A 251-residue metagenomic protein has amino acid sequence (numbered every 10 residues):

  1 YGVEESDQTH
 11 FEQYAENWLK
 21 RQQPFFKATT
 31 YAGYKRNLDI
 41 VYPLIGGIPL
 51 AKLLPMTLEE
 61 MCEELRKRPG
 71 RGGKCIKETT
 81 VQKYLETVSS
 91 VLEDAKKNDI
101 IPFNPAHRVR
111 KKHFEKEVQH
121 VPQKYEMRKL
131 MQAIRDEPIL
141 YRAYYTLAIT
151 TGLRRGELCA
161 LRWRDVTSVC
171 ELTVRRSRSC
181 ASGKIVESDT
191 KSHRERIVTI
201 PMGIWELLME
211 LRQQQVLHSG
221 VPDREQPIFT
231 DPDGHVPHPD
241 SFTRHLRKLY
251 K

Functional and structural regions predicted by a protein language model:
Y1-E59, L211-P232: N-terminal DNA-binding module of tyrosine recombinases/phage integrases
F11, A15, K27-T30, Y34 (+9 more regions): Hydrophobic (often cysteine-bearing) scaffold residues that line and stabilize catalytic clefts of nucleotide/cofactor
N37-I40, I48-E60, K67-R108, R154-G156: N-terminal DNA-binding recognition helix of tyrosine site-specific recombinases/integrases
I48, K74, Q132-R142, T151 (+3 more regions): Short, basic (Lys/Arg/His-rich) helix/loop patches that form interaction surfaces in the mid-to-C-terminal regions
L58-E60, R135-T146, E171: Conserved catalytic core of the tyrosine transesterase superfamily
E59-M61, K97-Q132, P232-D233: Flexible interdomain linker/hinge and immediately adjacent N-terminus of the catalytic tyrosine-recombinase domain
D99, E137, L147-L161: A short, glycine-centered helix-capping/turn motif at helix boundaries that positions DNA-contacting or catalytic
R108-K111, E117-H120, K124, R128 (+2 more regions): Conserved tyrosine-mediated DNA breakage-rejoining catalytic core shared by Y-recombinases
